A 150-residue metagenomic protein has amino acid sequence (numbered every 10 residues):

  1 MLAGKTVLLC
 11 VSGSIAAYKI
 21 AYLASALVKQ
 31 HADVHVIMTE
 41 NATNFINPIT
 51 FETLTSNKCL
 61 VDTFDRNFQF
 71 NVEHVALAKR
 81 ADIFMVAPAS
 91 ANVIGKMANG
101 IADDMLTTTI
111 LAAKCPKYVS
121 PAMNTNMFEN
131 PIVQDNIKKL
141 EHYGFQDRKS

Functional and structural regions predicted by a protein language model:
M1-Y118, N124-K149: A cross-family phosphate/adenosyl-ligand binding-site feature
